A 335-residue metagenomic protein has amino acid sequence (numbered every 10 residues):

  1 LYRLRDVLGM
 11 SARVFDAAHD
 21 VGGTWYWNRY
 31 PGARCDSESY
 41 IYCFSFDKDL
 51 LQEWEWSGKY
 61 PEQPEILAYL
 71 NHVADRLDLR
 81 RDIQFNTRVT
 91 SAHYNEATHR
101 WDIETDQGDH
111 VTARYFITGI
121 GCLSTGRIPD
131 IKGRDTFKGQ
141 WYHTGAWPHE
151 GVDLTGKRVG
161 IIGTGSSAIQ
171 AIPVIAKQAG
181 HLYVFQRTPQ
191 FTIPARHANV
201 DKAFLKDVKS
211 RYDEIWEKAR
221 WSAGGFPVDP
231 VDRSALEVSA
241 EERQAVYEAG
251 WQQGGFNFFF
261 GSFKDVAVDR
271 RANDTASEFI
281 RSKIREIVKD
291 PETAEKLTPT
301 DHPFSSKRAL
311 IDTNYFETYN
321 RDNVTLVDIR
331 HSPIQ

Functional and structural regions predicted by a protein language model:
L1-D135, E150-G151, T164, I169 (+1 more regions): N-terminal FAD-binding dinucleotide-binding subdomain shared by FAD-dependent oxidases/monooxygenases
M10, G156-R158: Nucleotide donor/acceptor-binding cores
T112-A113, G139, G156: Active-site acidic short loop of glycosyltransferases
D135-W141: A short, gly/pro- and small-residue-rich
Y142-G156: A short, basic/flexible loop-to-alpha-helix module at the beginning of a structural domain
G160-I162: Conserved hydrophobic packing residues within short motifs/helices of P-loop NTPase cores of ABC-family ATPases
V174: Active-site-proximal cofactor/substrate-binding loop regions of enzyme domains
